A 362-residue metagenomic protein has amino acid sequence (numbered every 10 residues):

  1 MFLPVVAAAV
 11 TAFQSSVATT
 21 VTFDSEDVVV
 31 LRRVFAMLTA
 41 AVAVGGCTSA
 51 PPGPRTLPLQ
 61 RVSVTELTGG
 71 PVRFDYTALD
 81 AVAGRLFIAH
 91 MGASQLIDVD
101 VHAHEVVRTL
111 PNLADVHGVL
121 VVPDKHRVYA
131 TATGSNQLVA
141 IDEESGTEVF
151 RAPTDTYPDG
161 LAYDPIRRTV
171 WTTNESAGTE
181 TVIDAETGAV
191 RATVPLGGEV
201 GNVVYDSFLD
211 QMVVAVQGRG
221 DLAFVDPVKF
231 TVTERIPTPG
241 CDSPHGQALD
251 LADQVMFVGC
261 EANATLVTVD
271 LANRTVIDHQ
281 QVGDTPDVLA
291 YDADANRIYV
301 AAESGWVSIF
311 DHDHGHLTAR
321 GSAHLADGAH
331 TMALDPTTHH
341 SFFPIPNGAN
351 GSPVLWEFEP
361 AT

Functional and structural regions predicted by a protein language model:
F2, V30-L31: The identity of the second residue at the extreme N-terminus of proteins
A7-T11, L31-P51: Secretory targeting and sorting signals
T11-A12, V21: Compositionally biased, low-complexity segments
T20-V29: Short, Lys/Arg-enriched N-terminal segments with co-localized hydrophobic residues within the first ~10-30 amino acids
V29-V30, V82: Short alpha-helical segments used as structural interaction elements across diverse proteins
C47-T362: Predominantly soluble domains enriched in secretory-pathway, periplasmic, or organellar proteins
